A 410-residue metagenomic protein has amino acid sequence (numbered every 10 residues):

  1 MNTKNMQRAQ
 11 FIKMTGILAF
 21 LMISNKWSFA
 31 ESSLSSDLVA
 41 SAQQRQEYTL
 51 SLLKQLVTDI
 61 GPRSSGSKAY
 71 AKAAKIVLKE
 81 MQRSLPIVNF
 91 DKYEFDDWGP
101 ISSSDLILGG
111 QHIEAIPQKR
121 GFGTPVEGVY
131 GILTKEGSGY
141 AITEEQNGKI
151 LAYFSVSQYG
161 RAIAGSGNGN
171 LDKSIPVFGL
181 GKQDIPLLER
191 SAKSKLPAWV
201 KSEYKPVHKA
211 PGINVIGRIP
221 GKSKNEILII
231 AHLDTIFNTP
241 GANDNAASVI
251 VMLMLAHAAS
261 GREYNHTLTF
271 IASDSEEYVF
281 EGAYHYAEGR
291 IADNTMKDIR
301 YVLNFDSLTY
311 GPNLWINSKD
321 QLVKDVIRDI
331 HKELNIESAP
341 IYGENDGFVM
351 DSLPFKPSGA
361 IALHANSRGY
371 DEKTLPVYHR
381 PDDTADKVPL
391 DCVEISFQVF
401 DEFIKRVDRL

Functional and structural regions predicted by a protein language model:
K4, Q10-A30: N-terminal export signals
S33-A69, S84, Y93, G160-V177 (+4 more regions): N-terminal capping segment at the start of a domain
L34, Q111-H112, R120-G131, G165-A242 (+3 more regions): Soluble metallo-hydrolase cores and metallopeptidase-like ectodomains found primarily in the secretory/periplasmic
Y48-S51, Q55, A69-K72, I76-E80 (+10 more regions): Extracytoplasmic/secreted proteins, especially bacterial periplasmic and envelope-associated proteins
K54, T58-E144, G148-L151: Noncatalytic luminal/extracellular "stalk/propeptide" segments of secretory-pathway proteins
A152-F154, I216, L228-I230, T269-A272 (+2 more regions): Structural recognition of the beta-strand scaffold that forms the well-ordered cores of secreted hydrolase catalytic
P211-N214, T235-I330, S352: Acidic/histidine-rich catalytic neighborhood of metal-dependent amide-processing enzymes
G311-L410: Active-site-adjacent substrate-binding region of metalloamidase/peptidase-like peptide-processing proteins
